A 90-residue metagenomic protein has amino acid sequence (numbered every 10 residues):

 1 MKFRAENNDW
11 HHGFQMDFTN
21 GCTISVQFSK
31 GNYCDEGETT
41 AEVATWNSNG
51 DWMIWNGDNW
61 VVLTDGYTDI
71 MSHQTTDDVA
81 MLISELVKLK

Functional and structural regions predicted by a protein language model:
M1-K90: Catalytic phosphate/metal-binding cores of nucleic-acid and nucleotide-processing enzymes, i.e., regions that mediate
